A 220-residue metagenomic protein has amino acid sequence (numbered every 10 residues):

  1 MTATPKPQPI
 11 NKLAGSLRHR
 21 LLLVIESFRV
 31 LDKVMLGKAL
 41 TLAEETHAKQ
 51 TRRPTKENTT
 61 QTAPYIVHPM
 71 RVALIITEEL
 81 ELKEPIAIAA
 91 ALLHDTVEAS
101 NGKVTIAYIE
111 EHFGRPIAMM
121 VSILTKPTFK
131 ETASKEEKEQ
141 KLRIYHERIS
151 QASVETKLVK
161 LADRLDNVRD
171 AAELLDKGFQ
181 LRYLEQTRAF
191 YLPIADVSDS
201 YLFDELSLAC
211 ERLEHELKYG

Functional and structural regions predicted by a protein language model:
T2-G220: Active-site helical microenvironments for divalent-metal-assisted chemistry
